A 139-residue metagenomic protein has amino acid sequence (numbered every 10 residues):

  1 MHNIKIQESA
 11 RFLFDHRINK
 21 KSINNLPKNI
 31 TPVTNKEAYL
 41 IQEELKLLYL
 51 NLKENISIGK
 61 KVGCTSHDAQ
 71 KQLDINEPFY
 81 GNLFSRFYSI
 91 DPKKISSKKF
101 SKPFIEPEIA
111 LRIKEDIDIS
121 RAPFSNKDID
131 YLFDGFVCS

Functional and structural regions predicted by a protein language model:
H2-S139: Catalytic-core "active-site belt" of small-molecule-metabolizing enzymes, emphasizing His/Asp/Glu-rich regions
